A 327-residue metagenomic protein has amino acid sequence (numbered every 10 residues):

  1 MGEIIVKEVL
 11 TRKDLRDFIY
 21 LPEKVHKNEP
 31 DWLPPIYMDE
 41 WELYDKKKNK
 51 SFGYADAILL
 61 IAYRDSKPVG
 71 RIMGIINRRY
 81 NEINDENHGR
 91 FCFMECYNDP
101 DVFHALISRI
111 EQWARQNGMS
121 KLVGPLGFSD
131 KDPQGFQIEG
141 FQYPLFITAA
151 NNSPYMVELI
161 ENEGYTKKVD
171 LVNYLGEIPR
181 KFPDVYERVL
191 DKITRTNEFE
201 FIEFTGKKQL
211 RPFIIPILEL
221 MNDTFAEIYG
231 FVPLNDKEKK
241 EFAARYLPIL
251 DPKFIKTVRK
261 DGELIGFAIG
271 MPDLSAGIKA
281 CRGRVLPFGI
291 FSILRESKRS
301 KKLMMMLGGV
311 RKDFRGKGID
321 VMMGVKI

Functional and structural regions predicted by a protein language model:
M1-D31: Generic start-of-chain signal for non-secretory N-termini
G2-I4, A150-Y229: Acyltransferase donor/substrate-recognition loop-hinge adjacent to the catalytic core
P22-L59, Y63-R64, I72-E82, F204 (+1 more regions): A conserved beta-strand-loop-helix scaffold within acyl/acetyltransferase catalytic domains
E82-G164, C281-I327: Acyl-donor binding region in acyl/amide transferases
S120-G127, K168-L175, T257: A structural signal for short, well-ordered beta-strand segments and their strand-loop junctions that often border
F128-D130, P179-K181, K207, D273-S275: Short, solvent-exposed loop/turn segments at secondary-structure junctions
